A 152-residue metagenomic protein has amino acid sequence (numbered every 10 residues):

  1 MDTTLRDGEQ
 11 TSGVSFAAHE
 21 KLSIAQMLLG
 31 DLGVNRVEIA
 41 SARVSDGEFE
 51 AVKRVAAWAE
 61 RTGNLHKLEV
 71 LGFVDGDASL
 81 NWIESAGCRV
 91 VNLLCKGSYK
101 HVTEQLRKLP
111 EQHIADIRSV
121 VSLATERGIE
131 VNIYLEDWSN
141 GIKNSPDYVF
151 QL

Functional and structural regions predicted by a protein language model:
M1-L22, K67-G76, V102-Q112, Y134-D147: Active-site mouth loops of central-metabolism enzymes
M1-T3, C88-Y99: Non-cysteine beta-strand/loop elements that form the S-adenosyl-L-methionine
G8, L28, V91, I133: Conserved, mostly hydrophobic/aromatic
S12, G33-A59, C95-K108, L135-K143: Glycine-rich, proline-tolerant flexible connector loops at the mouths of alpha/beta enzymes
E20-A42, W82-V90: Catalytic domains of carbohydrate-active enzymes, especially glycoside hydrolases
S45-V74, Q112-I129, I133: Alpha-helix-loop-beta-strand connector modules within alpha/beta enzyme cores
G76-S85, N144-L152: Catalytic cores of alpha/beta
W82, N92, S98-N140: Hydrophobic alpha-helical hairpins/lids featuring a short glycine-rich hinge
